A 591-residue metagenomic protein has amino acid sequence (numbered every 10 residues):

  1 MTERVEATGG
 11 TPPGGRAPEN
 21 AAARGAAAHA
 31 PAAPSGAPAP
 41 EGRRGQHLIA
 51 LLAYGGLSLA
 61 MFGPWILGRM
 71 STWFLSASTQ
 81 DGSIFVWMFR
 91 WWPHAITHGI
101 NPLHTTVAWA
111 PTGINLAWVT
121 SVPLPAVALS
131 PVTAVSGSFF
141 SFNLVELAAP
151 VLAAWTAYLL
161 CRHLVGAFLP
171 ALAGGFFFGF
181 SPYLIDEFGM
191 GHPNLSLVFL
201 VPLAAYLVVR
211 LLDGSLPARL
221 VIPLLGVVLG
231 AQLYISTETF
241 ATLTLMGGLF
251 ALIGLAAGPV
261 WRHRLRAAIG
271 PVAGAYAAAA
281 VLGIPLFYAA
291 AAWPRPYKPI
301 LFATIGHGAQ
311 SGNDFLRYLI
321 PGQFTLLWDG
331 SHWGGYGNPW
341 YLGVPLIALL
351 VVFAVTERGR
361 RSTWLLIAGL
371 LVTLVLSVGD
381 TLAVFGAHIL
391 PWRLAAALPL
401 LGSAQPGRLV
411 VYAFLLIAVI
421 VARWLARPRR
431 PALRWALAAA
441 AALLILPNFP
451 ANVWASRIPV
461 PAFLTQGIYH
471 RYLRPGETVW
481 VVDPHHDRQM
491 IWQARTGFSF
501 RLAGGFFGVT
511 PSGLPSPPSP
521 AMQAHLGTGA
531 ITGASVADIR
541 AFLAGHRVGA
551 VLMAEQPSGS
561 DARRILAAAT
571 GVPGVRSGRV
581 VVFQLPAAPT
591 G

Functional and structural regions predicted by a protein language model:
M1-L67, G270-A275, T363-G369, G591: Start-transfer (signal-anchor) and selected internal transmembrane alpha helices of multi-pass inner/ER membrane
R43, P259-V272, L350-I389, R429-L433: Membrane-interface helix-loop-helix junctions at transmembrane boundaries of multi-pass membrane enzymes, predominantly
I49-G55, V227-V228, H263-Y288, F302-G308 (+2 more regions): Hydrophobic alpha-helical membrane-interfacial segments at the cytosolic entry of transmembrane helices
Y54, V145-L164, L169-A257, V272-F287 (+2 more regions): Membrane-embedded helix bundles of polyisoprenyl
S58-A153, G179-D186, H192-V198, A309-L327 (+3 more regions): Membrane-interface coil-to-helix junctions
S76-I96, A268, Y276-A279, G283-A354 (+3 more regions): Periplasmic/ER-lumenal interhelical loops and adjacent helix-loop junctions in multi-pass membrane proteins
T304, A439-G591: Extracytoplasmic
Y341-V344, I389-R427: Hydrophobic/aromatic-rich transmembrane helices and adjacent perimembrane loops
